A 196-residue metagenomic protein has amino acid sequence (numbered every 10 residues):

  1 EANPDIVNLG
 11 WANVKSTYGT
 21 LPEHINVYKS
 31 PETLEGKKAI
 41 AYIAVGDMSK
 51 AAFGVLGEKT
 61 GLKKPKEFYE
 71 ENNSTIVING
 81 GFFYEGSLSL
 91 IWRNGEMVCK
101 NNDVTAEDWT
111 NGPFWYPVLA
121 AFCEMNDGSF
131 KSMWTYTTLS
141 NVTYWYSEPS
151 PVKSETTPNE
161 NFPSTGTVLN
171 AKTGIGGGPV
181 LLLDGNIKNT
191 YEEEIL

Functional and structural regions predicted by a protein language model:
E1-S140: Zymogen propeptides
Y28-S30, A106, S164-V168, E192-L196: Glycine-rich, charged/polar anion/phosphate-binding loops that engage phosphate groups from diverse ligands
W109-P179, G185: A substrate-binding/cap region within the structured catalytic cores of diverse enzymes
P179-L196: A mid-sequence, solvent-exposed acidic-amphipathic segment
